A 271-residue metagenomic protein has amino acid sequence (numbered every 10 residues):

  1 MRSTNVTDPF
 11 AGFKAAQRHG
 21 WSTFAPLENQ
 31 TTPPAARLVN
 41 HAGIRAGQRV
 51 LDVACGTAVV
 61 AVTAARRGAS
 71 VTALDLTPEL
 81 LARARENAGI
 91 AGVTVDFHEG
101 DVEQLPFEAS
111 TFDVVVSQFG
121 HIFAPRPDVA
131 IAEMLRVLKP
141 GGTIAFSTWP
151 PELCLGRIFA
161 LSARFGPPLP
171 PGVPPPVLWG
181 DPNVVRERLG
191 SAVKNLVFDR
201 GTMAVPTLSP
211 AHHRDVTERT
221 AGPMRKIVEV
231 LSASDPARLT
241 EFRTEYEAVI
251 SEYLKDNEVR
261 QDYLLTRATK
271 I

Functional and structural regions predicted by a protein language model:
R2-Q48, V59, R83, N87-I90: Conserved class I S-adenosyl-L-methionine
F10, E28-T31, L178-I271: Conserved Class I S-adenosyl-L-methionine
L27-E28, D128-V129, L135, K139-S209: Conserved catalytic/acceptor-binding region of the Class I
R49-L105, V129: Class I SAM-dependent methyltransferase SAM/SAH-binding core
E103-V114: A short acidic, Gly/Pro-enriched loop at the edge of an enzyme's catalytic core that lines a small-molecule cofactor
D113-P127: A short SAM/SAH-binding and catalytic strip from SAM-dependent methyltransferases
